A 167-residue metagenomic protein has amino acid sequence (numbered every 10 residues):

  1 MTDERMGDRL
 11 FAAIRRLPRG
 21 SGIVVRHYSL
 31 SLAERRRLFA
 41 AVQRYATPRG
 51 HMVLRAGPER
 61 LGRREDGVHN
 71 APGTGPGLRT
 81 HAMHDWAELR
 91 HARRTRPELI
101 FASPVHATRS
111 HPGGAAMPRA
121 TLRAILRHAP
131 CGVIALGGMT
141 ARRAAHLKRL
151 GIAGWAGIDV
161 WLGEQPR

Functional and structural regions predicted by a protein language model:
M1-G77: N-terminal positively charged helical leader segments and presequences
E4-R5, R55-R60, H81-A92, V105 (+3 more regions): Glycine-rich beta-to-alpha transition loops that act as phosphate-gripper elements at the mouths of alpha/beta enzyme
R9-L10, E34, A87-H91, T121 (+1 more regions): Short acidic active-site motifs
R16-G20, R63, T95, H128 (+1 more regions): Structural motif
I23, A92, I100, I125 (+1 more regions): Conserved, mostly hydrophobic/aromatic
Y28, V68-P76, L99-G113, L136-R167: Glycine-rich phosphate-binding active-site loops on the catalytic face of alpha/beta enzymes
R36-L54, G75-W86, A115-A135: Alpha-helix-loop-beta-strand connector modules within alpha/beta enzyme cores
Y45, H91-P97: CE4/NodB-like, metal-dependent polysaccharide N-deacetylase domain that modifies extracellular/periplasmic N-acetylated
